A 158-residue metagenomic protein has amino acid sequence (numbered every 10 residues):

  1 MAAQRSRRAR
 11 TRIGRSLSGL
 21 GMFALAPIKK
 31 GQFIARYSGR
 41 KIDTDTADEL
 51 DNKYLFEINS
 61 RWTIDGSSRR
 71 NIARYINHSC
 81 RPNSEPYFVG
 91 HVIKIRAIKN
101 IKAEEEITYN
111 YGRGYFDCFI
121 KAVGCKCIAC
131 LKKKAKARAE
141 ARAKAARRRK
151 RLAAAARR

Functional and structural regions predicted by a protein language model:
A3-Y87, R138-A141, A145-R148: Catalytic cores of histone-lysine modification enzymes
C80-R158: C-terminal SET catalytic tail plus cysteine-rich post-SET Zn-binding segment of SAM-dependent SET-domain
